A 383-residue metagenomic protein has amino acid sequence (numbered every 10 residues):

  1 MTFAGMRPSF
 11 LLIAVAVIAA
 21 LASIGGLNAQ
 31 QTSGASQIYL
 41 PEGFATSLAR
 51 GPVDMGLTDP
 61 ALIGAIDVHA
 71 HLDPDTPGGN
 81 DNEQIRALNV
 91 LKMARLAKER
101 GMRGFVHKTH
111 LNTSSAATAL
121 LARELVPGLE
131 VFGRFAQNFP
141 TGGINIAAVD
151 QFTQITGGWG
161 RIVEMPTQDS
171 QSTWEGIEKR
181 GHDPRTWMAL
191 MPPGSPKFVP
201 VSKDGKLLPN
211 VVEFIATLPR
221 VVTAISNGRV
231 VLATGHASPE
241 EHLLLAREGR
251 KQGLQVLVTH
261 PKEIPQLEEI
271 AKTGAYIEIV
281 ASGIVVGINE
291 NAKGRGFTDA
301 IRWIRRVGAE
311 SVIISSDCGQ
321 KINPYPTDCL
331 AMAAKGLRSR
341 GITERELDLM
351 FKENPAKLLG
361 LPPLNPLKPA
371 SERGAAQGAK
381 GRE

Functional and structural regions predicted by a protein language model:
L12-S23: Bacterial N-terminal signal peptides
T32-L129: An N-terminally biased module of ancient metal coordination in phosphate/nucleic-acid-related enzymes
D67, H71, L91-S115, G128-F139 (+4 more regions): Divalent metal-dependent hydrolysis catalytic cores, especially in the metallo-beta-lactamase
T118-P127, Q151-G158, R250, L267-G274 (+1 more regions): Acidic (Asp/Glu)-rich catalytic clusters
G142-T259: Extended substrate/RNA-proximal surfaces in nucleic-acid metabolism proteins
G228-R295, I313, P369: Catalytic pocket-lining loop regions of alpha/beta-barrel enzymes, especially the amidohydrolase/enolase/GH5 lineages
A309-P326: Short acidic/histidine-rich active-site segments
L330-E383: Mid-to-C-terminal alpha-helical segments outside catalytic/metal-binding sites
